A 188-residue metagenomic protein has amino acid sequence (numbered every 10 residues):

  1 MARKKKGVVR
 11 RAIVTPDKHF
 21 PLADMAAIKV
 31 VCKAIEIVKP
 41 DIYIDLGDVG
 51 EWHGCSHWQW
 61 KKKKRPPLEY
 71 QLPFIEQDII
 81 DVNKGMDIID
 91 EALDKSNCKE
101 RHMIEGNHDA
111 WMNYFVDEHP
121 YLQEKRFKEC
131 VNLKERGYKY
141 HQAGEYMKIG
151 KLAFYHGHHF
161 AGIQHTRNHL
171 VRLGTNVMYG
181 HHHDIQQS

Functional and structural regions predicted by a protein language model:
M1-K6: Short Lys/Arg-rich cationic patches that frequently serve as NLS/NoLS or arginine-rich RNA/DNA-binding motifs
V8, K39, C98, I149 (+1 more regions): Short, well-ordered loop/turn elements at secondary-structure boundaries
R11-H19, K151-H159: Active-site-proximal beta-strand elements of phosphoester/diester hydrolases
I13, H102, K139-A143, Y155: General small-molecule cofactor/ligand-binding pocket signal
T15, F20-K134: Core catalytic region of metal-dependent phosphoesterases/phosphodiesterases, especially metallo-beta-lactamase-like
K29-C32, I88, Y140-Y146, G162-R167 (+1 more regions): A generic local structural motif
D117-G150, T175, H182: Active-site-proximal loop/helix segment associated with metal-binding centers of metalloenzymes
L152-S188: Conserved beta-sheet core of the metallophosphoesterase superfamily
